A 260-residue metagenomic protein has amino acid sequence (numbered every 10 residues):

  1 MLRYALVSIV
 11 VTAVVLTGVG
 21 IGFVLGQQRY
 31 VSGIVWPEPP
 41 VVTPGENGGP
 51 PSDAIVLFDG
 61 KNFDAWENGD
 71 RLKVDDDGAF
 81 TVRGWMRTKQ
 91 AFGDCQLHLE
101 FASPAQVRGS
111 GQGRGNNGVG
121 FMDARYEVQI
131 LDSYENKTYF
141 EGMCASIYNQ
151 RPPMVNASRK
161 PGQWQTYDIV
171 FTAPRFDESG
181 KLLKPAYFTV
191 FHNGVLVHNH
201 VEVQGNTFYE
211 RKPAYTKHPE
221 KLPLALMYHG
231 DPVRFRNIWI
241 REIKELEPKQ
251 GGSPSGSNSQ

Functional and structural regions predicted by a protein language model:
M1-T12: N-terminal Sec-pathway targeting helices
V7, L16, P254-N258: Intrinsically disordered, low-complexity segments enriched in Ser/Pro/Gly/Ala and basic residues
V10-V19, F23: Hydrophobic core
G22-Q260: Carbohydrate-interacting regions of secretory-pathway proteins
